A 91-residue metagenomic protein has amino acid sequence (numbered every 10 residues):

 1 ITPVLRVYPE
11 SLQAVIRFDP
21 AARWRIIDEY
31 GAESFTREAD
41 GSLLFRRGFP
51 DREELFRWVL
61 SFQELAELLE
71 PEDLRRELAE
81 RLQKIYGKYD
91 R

Functional and structural regions predicted by a protein language model:
I1-R91: Polybasic (Lys/Arg-rich)
